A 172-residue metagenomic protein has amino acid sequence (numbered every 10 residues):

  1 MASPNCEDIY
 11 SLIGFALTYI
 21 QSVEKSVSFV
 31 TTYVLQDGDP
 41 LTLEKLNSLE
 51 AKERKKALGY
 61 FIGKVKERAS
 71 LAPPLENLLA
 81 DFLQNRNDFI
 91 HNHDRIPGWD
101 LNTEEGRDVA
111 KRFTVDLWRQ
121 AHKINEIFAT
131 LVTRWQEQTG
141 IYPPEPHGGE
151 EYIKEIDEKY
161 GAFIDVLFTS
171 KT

Functional and structural regions predicted by a protein language model:
M1-E7, I62-A69, E104-E105: Short, charged/polar, low-complexity loop and linker segments that flank or interrupt alpha-helical bundles
M1-G59, P73-L75, A80, Q84 (+2 more regions): Amphipathic alpha-helical interface elements
K25, K45, K52-K56, K64-K66 (+5 more regions): Context-gated lysine
V30, L58-V65, F128, I156 (+1 more regions): Generic structural signal of hydrophobic/aromatic residues within well-ordered alpha-helices of folded domains
P74-T133: Charge-enriched, short contiguous segments at helix-coil
E105, V109-R119, R134-T172: Sequence termini and other peripheral, non-core segments
